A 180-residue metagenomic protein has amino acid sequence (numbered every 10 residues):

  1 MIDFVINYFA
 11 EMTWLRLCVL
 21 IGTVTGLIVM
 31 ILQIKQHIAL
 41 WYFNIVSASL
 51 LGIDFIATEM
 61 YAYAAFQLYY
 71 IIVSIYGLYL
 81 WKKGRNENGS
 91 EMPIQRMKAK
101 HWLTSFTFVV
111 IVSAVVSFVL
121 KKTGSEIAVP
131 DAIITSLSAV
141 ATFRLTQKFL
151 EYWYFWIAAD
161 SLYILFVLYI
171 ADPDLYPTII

Functional and structural regions predicted by a protein language model:
M1-Q36, W81-I180: Polytopic alpha-helical membrane-helix bundles and their juxtamembrane interface segments in multi-pass membrane
K35-A39, L51-Y69: Helix-loop junctions on the outward
Y42-V46, A64-L68, Y154-A158, Y176-P177: Hydrophobic alpha-helical membrane segments of integral membrane proteins
N44-A57, I71-Y76, Y163: Hydrophobic alpha-helical transmembrane segments of multi-pass membrane proteins
L68-N86: Membrane-water interface of transmembrane alpha-helices
